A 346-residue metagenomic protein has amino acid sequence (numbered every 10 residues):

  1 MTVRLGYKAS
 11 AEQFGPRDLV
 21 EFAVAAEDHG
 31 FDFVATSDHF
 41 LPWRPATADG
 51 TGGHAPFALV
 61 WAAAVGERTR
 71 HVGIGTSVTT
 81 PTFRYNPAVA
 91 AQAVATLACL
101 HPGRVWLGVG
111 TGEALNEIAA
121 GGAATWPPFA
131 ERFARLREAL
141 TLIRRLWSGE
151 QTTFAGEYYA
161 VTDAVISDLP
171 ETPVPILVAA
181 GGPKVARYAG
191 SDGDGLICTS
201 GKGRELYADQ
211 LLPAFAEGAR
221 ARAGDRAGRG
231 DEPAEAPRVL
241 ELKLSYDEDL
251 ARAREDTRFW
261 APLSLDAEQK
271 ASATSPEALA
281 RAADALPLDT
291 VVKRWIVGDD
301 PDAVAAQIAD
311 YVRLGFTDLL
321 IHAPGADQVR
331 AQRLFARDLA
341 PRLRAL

Functional and structural regions predicted by a protein language model:
M1-L346: Active-site-adjacent structural elements that line small-molecule/cofactor binding pockets in enzymes
